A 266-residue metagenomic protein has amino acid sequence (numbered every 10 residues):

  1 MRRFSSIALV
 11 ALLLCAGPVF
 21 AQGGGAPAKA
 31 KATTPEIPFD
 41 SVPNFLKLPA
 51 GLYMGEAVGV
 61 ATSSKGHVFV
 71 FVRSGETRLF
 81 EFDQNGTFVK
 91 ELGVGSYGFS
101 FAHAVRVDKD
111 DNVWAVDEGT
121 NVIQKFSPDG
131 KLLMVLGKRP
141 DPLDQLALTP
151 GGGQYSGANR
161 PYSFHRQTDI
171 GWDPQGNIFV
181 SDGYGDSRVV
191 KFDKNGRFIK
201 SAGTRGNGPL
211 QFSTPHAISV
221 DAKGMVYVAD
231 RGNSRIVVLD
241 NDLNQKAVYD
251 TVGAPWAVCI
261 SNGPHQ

Functional and structural regions predicted by a protein language model:
M1-F4: Positively charged n-region of N-terminal signal peptides that target proteins for export
S6-I7, N262: Compositionally biased regions
I7-P18: Bacterial N-terminal signal peptides
Q22-Q266: Eukaryotic scaffold repeat domains enriched in small/polar residues
